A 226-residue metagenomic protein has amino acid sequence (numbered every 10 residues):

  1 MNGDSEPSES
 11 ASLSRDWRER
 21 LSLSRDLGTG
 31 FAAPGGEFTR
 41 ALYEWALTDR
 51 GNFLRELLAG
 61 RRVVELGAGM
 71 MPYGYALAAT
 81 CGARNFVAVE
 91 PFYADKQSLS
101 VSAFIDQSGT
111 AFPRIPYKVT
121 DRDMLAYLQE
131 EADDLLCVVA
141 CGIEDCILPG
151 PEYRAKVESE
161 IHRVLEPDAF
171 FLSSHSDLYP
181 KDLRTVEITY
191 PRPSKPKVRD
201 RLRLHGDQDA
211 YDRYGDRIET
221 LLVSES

Functional and structural regions predicted by a protein language model:
S14-R55: Class I SAM-dependent methyltransferase Rossmann-like catalytic core, especially the SAM/SAH-binding loop
R61-G69: Conserved class I S-adenosyl-L-methionine
P72-P116, D123-M124: Class I SAM-dependent methyltransferase SAM/SAH-binding core
L128-V138: A short acidic, Gly/Pro-enriched loop at the edge of an enzyme's catalytic core that lines a small-molecule cofactor
C137-P151: A short SAM/SAH-binding and catalytic strip from SAM-dependent methyltransferases
Y153-P167: A short glycine-rich, Lys/Arg-flanked "PGG" loop and its adjoining helix->strand segment in the class I
D168-H175: Conserved beta-strand signature within the Rossmann-like core of class I S-adenosyl-L-methionine
D182-S226: Class I S-adenosyl-L-methionine
